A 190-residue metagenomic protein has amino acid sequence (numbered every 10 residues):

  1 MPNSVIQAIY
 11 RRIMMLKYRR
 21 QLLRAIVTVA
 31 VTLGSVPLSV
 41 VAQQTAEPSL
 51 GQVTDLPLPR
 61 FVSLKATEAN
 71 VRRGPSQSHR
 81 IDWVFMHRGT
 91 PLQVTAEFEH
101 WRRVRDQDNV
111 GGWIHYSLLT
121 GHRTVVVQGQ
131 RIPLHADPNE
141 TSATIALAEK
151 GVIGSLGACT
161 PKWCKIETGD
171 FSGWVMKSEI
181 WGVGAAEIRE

Functional and structural regions predicted by a protein language model:
V5, I9, I13-I26: Bacterial N-terminal signal peptides that target proteins for export
A25-S35: Bacterial N-terminal signal peptides
A42-R73, V84-R88, T95-F98, R105-V110 (+4 more regions): SH3-family beta-barrel domains
S76: Intrinsically disordered, low-complexity polar regions and short flexible loop motifs
H79-I81: Short, glycine/small-residue-enriched coil/turn segments at secondary-structure junctions
